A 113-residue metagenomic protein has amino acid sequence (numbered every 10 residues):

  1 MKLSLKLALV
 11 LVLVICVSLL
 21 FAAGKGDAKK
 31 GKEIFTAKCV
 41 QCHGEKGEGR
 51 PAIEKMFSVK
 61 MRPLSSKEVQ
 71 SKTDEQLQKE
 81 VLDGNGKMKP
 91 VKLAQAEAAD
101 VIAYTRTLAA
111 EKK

Functional and structural regions predicted by a protein language model:
M1-K25, A110-K113: N-terminal export/targeting leaders of redox proteins
L5-K6, K38, G47-P51, K55 (+2 more regions): Membrane-targeting and insertion segments and their boundary/processing signals
G26-V59, G86-K92, T107-K113: Periplasmic/extracellular electron-transfer cofactor-ligation site, primarily the c-type cytochrome heme-c attachment
K29-E33, A37, E75, K79 (+2 more regions): Solvent-exposed, polar/charged alpha-helical surfaces in well-ordered, non-transmembrane soluble domains, broadly
M56, M61-L64, E80, N85 (+1 more regions): Short, functionally important structural connectors and interaction interfaces within domains
M61-E75, K89-A99: Electron-transfer interface patches adjacent to heme c in soluble/periplasmic c-type cytochromes and di-/multiheme
Q78-V81, K92-K113: C-terminal capping alpha-helices of c-type cytochrome domains
